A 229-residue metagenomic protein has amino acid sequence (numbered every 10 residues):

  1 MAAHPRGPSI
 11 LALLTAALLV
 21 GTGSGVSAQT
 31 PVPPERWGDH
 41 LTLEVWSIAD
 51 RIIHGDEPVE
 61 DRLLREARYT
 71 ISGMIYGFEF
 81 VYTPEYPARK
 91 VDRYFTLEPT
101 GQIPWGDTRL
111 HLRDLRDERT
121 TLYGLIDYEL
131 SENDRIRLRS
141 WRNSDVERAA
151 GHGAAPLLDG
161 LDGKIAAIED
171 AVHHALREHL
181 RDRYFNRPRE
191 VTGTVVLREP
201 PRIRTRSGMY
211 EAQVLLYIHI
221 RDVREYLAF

Functional and structural regions predicted by a protein language model:
M1-L13: Bacterial N-terminal signal peptides that target proteins for export
G7, G21-G25: Residue-identity detector for glycine
A12-T22: Bacterial N-terminal signal peptides
G25-F229: Domain-level marker for long, solvent-exposed, non-transmembrane regions
